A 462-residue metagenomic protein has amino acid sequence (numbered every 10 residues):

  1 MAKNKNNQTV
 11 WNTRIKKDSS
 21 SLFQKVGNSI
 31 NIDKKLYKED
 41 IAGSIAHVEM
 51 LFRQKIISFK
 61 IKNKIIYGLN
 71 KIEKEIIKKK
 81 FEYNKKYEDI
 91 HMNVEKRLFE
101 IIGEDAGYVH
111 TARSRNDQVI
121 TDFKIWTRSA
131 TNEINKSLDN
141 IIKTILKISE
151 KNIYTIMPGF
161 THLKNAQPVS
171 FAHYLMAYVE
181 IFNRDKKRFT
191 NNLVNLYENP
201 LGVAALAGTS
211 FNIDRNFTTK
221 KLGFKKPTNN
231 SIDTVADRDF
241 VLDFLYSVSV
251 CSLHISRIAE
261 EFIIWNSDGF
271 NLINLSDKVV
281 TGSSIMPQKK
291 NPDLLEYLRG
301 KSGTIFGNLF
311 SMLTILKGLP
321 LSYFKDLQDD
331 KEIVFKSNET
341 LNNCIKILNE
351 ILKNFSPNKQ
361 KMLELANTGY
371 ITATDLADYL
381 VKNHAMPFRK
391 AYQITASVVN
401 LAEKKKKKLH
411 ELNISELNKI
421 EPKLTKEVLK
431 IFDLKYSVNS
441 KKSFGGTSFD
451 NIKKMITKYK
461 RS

Functional and structural regions predicted by a protein language model:
A2-G208, I213-T219, K226, V279-S283 (+2 more regions): A helix-coil-helix interface module used to build multimeric assemblies and to scaffold catalytic/cofactor sites
A2-G43, I101-D105, M286-S462: Glycine-rich cofactor/substrate-binding loops
S44, H91, E95, V241-F244 (+2 more regions): Short runs of predominantly hydrophobic/aromatic residues within well-ordered alpha helices that form helix-helix
H47-I57, H173, L242-V250, A377-A385: Short, well-ordered beta-strand elements within core beta-sheets of diverse protein domains
V48, L69, I145, V248 (+2 more regions): Short alpha-helical scaffolding segments that buttress acidic/His motifs in well-ordered protein cores
I56-I57, N271, M386, K408: Conserved hydrophobic residue
Y67-E75, R238, S397-A402: A short structural micro-motif
T127-T131, N135, E150, P158 (+5 more regions): Charged, flexible cofactor/metal-binding loops and thiol motifs
